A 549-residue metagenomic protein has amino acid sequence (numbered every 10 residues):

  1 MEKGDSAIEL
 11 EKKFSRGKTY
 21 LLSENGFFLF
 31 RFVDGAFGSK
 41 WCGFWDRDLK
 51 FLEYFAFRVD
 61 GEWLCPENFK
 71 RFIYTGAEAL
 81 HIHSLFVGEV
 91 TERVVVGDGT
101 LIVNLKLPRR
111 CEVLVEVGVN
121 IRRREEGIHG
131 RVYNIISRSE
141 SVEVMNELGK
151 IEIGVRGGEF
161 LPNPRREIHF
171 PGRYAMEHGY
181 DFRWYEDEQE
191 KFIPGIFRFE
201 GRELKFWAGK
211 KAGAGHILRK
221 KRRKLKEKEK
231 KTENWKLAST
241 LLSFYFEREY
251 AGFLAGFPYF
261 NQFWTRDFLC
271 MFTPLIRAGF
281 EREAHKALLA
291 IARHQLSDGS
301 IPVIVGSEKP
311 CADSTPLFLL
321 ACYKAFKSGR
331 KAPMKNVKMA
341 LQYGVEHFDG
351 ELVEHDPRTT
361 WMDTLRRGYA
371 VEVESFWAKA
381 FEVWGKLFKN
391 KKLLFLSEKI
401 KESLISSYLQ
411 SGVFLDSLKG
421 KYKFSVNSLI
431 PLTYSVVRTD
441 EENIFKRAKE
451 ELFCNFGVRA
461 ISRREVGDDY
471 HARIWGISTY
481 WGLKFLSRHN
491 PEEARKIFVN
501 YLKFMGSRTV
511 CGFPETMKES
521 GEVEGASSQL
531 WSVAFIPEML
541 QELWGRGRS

Functional and structural regions predicted by a protein language model:
M1-K231, R266, R277, E281 (+4 more regions): Terminal accessory carbohydrate-recognition/targeting modules of carbohydrate-active enzymes
S6-F51, A56, Q189, A287 (+7 more regions): Aromatic (Trp/Tyr) and acidic
L114-V117, L218-R219, H285-L288, L393 (+2 more regions): Composition- and surface-driven signal marking solvent-exposed, interaction-prone regions in large proteins
G215-N261: An acidic-aromatic substrate-binding cleft motif
H216-W235, T273-L289, R438-R447: Carboxylate/His-rich catalytic cores and anion/metal-binding grooves
R248-P258, T265, T360-T364, R463-G467: Short glycine/proline-rich turn/loop motifs
N261-H355, A370-E374, R473-S487, P491-V499 (+1 more regions): Aromatic-rich carbohydrate-recognition surfaces in CAZymes
I301-P302, Q342-V345, D349-T359, R366-A370 (+5 more regions): Catalytic cores of carbohydrate-active enzymes
